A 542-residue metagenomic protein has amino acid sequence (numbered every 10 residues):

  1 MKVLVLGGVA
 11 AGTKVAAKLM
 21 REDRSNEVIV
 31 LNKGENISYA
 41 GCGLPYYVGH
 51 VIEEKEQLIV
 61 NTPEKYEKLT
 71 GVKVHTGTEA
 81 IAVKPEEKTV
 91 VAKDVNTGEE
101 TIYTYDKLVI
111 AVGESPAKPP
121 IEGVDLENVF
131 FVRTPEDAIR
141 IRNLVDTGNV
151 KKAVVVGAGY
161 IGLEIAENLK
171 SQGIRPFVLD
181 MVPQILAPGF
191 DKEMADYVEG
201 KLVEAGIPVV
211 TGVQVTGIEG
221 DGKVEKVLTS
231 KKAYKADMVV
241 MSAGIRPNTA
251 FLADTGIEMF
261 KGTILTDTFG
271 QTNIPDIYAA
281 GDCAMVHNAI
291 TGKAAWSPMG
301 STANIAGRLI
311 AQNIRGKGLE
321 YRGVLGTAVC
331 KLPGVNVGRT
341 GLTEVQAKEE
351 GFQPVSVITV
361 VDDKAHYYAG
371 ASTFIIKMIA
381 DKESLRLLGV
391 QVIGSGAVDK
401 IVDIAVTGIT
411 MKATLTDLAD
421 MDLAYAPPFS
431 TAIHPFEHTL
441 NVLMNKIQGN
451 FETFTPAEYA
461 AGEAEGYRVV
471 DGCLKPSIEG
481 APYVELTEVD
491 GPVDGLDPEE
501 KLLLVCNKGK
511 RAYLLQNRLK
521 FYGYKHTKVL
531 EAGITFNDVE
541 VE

Functional and structural regions predicted by a protein language model:
M1, G7-G8, C283-G396, P427-T431 (+2 more regions): Mid-to-C-terminal Rossmann-like scaffold of FAD/NAD(P)H-dependent oxidoreductases
M1-H75, Y160, A166-F190, T327 (+3 more regions): Beta1-alpha1 glycine-rich phosphate/pyrophosphate-binding loop at the start of Rossmann-like nucleotide-binding domains
V5, V28, V109, V240 (+2 more regions): Hydrophobic beta-strand scaffold positions of dinucleotide-using enzymes
S25-E27, Y66-L69, H75-N96, Y103 (+1 more regions): A Rossmann-like FAD-binding core segment of flavoenzymes
I59, K152-A153, Y160-G217, M299-T302 (+1 more regions): Rossmann-like dinucleotide-binding cores of NAD(P)H-dependent redox enzymes
I110-Q172, P208, K261, T266-T268 (+2 more regions): Glycine-rich dinucleotide-binding loop and its adjacent helix/turn
D125-N149, G222-K226, A233-L309, A405-G408 (+1 more regions): FAD-site-proximal beta/loop scaffold in flavoenzymes
D420-L423, P427, T431, H438-P456 (+3 more regions): Rhodanese-like catalytic fold shared by cysteine-dependent sulfurtransferases and DSP/PTP-type phosphatases
